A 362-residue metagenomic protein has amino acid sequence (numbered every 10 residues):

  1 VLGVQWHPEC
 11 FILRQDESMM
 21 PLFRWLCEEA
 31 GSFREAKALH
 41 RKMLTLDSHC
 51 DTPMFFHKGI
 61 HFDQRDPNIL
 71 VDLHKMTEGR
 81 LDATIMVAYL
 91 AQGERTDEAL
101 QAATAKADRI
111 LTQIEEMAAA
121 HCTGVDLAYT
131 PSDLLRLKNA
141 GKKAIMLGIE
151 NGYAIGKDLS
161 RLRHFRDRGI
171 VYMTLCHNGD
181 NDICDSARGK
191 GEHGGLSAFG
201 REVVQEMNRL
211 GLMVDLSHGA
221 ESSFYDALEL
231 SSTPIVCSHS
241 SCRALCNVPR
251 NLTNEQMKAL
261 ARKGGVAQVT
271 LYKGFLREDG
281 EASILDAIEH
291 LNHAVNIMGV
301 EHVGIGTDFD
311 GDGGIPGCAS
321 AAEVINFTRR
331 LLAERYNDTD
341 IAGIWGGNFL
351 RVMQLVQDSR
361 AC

Functional and structural regions predicted by a protein language model:
V1, T233-I235, G265-V266: Conserved active-site beta-strand-loop modules that form the wall/rim of enzyme catalytic pockets and either contain
V1-A38: Amide-donor transfer/coupling interface in amidating biosynthetic enzymes
G3, M43-T45, G211-M213, I235 (+1 more regions): Hydrophobic "anchor" residues on beta-strands that sit immediately upstream of conserved functional sites
G3-P8, T45-T52, G219, C237-S241: Histidine-centered catalytic micro-motifs
L22-W25, E29, E202-M207, E255-L260: Catalytic-core regions built around general acid/base machinery
A36-E192, N247-I305, F309-C362: N-terminal hydrophobic targeting/anchoring segments and the immediately downstream early-domain regions of hydrolases
Y153-G156, D167-N251: Divalent metal-binding pocket/active-site signature
